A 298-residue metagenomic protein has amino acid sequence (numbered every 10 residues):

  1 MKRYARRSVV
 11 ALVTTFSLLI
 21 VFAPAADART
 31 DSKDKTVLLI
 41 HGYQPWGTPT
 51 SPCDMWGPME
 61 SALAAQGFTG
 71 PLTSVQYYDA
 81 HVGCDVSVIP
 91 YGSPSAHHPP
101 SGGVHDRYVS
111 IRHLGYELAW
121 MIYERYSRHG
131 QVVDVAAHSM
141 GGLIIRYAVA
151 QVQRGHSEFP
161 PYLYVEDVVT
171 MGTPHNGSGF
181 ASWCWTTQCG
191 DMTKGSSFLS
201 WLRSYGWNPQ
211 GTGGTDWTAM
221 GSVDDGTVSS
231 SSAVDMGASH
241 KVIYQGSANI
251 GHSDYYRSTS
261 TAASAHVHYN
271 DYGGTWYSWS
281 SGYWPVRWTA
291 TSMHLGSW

Functional and structural regions predicted by a protein language model:
M1-A28: Secretory targeting and sorting signals
A28-W298: Lipid deacylating catalytic domains
